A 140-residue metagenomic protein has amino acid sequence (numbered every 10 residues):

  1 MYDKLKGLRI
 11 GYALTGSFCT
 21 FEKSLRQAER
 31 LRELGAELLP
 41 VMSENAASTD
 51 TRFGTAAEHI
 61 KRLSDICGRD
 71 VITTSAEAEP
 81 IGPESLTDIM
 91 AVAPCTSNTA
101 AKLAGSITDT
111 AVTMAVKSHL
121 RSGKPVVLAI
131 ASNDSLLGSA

Functional and structural regions predicted by a protein language model:
M1-A140: A cross-family phosphate/adenosyl-ligand binding-site feature
